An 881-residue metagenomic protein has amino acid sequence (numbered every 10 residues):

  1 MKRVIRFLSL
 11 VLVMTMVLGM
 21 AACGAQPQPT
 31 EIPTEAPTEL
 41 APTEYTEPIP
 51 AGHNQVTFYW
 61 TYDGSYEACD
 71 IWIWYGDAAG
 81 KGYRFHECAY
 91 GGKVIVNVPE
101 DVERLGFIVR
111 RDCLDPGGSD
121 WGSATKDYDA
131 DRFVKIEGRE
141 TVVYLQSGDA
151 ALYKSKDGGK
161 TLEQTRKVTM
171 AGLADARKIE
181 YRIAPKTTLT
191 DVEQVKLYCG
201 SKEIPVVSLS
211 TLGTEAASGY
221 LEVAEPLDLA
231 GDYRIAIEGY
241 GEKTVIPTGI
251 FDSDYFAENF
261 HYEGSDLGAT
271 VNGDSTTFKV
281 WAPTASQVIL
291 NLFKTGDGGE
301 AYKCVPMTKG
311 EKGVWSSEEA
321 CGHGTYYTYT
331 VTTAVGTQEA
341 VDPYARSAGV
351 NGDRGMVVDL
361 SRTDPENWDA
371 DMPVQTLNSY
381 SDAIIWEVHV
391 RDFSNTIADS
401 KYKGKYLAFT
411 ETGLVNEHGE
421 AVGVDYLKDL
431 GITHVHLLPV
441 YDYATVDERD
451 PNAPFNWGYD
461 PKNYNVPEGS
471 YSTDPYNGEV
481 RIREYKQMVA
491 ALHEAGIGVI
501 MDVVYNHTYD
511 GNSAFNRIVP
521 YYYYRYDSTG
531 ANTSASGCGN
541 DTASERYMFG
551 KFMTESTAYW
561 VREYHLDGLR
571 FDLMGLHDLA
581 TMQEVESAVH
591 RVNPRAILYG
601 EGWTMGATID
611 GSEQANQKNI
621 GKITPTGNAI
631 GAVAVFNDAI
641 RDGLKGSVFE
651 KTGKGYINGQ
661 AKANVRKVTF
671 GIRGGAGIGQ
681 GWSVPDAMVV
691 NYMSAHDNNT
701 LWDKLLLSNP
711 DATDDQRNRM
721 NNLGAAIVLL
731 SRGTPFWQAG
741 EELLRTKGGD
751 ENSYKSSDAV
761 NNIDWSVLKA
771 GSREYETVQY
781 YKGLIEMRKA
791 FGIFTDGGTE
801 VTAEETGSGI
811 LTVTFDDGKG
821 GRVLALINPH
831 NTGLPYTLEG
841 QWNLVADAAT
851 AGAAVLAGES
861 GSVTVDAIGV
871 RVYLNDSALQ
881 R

Functional and structural regions predicted by a protein language model:
V11-G19: Bacterial N-terminal signal peptides
L18-A36: Sec-dependent signal peptide cleavage junction
L40-G64, A89-D175, G213-T277, Y302 (+3 more regions): The feature marks proteins involved in alpha-glucan
G52-N54, K135, K303-K309, N452 (+5 more regions): Active-site-proximal helices and loops of the catalytic beta/alpha 8
D63-A68, V102, A184-V192, W281-Q287 (+2 more regions): Short proline/glycine-enriched turn/loop motifs at strand-loop junctions of beta-rich domains
G106, H323-T325, L856-R881: C-terminal beta-strand-rich structural cap/linker in extracellular carbohydrate-active enzymes
R391-Y564, M582-N593, I597: Substrate-binding/active-site clefts of carbohydrate-active enzymes
D686-Q841: Loop/helix patches that line or flank the sugar-binding groove of alpha-linked glycan CAZymes
